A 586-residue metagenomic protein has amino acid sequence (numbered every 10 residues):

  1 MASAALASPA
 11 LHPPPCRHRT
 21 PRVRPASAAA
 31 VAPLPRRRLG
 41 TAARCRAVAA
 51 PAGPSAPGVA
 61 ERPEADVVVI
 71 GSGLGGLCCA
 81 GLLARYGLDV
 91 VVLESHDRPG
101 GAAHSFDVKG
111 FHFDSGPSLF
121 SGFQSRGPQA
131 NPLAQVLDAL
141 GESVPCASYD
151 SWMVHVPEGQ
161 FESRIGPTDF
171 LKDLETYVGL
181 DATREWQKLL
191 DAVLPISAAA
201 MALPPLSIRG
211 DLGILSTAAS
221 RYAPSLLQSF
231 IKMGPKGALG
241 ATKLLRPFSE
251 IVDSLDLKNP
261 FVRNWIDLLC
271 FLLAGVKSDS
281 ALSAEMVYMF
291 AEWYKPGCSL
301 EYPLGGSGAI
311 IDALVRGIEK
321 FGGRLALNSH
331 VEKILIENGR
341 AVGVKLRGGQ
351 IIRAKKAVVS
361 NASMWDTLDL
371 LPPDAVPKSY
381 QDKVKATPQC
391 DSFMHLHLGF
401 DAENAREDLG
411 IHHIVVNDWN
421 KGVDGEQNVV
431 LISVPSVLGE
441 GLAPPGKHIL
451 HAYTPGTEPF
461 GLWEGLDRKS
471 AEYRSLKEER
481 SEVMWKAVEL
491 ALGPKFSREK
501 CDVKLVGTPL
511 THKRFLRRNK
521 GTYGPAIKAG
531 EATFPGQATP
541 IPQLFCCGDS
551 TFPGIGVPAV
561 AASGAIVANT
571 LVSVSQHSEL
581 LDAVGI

Functional and structural regions predicted by a protein language model:
A2-V67, R85-Y86, K295, A529-A532 (+1 more regions): Extreme N-terminal leader/targeting segments of oxidoreductases
A56-I214, I566: N-terminal glycine-rich phosphate/pyrophosphate-binding loop and immediately adjacent elements
P157-A281: Rossmann-like flavin
A238-E250, Y294-K320, A326-N328, E472-R480: Short beta-strand to alpha-helix junction loop
V262-S278, L431, E489-P553: A glycine-rich dinucleotide-binding beta-alpha-beta segment and adjacent secondary-structure elements that constitute
Y302-P303, D312, G323, H330-K447: Mid-domain catalytic core of redox enzymes that form a hydrophobic substrate pocket/lid adjacent to a catalytic redox
H330-E337, V572-I586: Active-site-proximal substrate-binding core of FAD-dependent oxidoreductases
G399-G507: C-terminal segments that line or cap access tunnels to active or ligand-binding sites in enzymes and enzyme-associated
